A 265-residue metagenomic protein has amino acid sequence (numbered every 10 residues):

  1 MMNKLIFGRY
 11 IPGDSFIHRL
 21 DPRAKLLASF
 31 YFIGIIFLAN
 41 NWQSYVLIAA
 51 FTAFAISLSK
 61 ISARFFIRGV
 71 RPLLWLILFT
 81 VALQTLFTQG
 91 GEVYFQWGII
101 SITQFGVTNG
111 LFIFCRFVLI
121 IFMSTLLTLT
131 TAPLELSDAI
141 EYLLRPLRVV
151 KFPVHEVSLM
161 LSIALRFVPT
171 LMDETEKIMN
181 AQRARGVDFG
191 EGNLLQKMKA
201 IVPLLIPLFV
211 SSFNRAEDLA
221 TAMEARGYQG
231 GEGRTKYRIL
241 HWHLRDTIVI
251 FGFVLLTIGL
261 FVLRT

Functional and structural regions predicted by a protein language model:
M1-S44, I48-S59, Y142-R145, V149-F152 (+3 more regions): Transmembrane alpha-helix interface motif
K25-L26, R64-L74, D246-V249: Alpha-helical transmembrane segments and their helix-start/interface "positive-inside/aromatic belt" motifs in integral
N41, Y45, K60-R64, T88-Q96 (+2 more regions): Transmembrane helix-loop junctions in multipass membrane proteins, especially transporters and channels
F51-S57, V70-L78: Small-residue-enriched core segments of transmembrane alpha-helices in multipass membrane transport and channel
S62, I102-T103, H243: A diffuse structural propensity rather than consistent per-protein peaks
L73-V187: Juxtamembrane/interface alpha-helical elements of multi-pass membrane proteins
